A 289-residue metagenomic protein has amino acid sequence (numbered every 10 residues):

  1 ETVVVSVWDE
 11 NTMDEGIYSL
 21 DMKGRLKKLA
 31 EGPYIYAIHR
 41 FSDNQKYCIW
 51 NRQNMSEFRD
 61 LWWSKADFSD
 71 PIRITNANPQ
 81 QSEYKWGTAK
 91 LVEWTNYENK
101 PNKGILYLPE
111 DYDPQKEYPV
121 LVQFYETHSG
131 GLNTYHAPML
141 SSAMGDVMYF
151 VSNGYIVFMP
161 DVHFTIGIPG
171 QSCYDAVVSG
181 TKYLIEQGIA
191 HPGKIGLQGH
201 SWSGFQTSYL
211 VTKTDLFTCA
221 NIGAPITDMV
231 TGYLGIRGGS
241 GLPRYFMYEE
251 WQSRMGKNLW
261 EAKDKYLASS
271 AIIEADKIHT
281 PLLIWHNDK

Functional and structural regions predicted by a protein language model:
E1-E117, H128-M148, S152-N153, H163-I168 (+1 more regions): Peripheral, non-catalytic segments that deliver or gate enzyme domains
Q123, A137-K289: Active-site-proximal cap/loop segments of hydrolase catalytic domains
